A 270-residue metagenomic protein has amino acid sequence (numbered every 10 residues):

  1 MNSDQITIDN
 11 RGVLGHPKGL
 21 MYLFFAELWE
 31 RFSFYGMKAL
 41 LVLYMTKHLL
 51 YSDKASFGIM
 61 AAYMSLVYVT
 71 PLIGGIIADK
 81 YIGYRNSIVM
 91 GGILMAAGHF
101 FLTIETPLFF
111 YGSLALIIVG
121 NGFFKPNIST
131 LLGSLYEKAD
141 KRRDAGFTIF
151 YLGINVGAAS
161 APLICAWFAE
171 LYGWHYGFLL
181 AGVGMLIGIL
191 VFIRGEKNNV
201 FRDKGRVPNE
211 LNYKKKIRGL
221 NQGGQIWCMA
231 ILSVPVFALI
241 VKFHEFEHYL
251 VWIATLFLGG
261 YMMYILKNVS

Functional and structural regions predicted by a protein language model:
M1-K18, K138, A166-S270: Intracellular loop-helix junctions on the cytosolic face of multi-pass helical membrane proteins
L28, G98, F109-F124: Hydrophobic core of transmembrane alpha-helices in multi-pass small-molecule transporters, especially MFS/SLC-type
M37-F57: Short amphipathic helix-loop junctions that connect adjacent transmembrane helices in Major Facilitator Superfamily/SLC
M45-T46, I77-D79, I164-G173: Interfacial helix-cap and linker-helix signal at transmembrane-aqueous boundaries of multi-pass secondary transporters
A61-A78, K125, A159-A161: Central cavity-lining transmembrane alpha-helices of secondary-active solute carriers, predominantly the Major
K80-G92, A139-D140: Cytoplasmic membrane-interface "Motif A"-like loop-to-helix N-cap segments of 12-TM Major Facilitator Superfamily
V89-Y111: C-terminal ends and interior cores of transmembrane alpha-helices in multi-pass membrane transporters/permeases
F123-E137: Intracellular juxtamembrane helix-capping segments at the cytosolic ends of symmetry-related transmembrane helices
